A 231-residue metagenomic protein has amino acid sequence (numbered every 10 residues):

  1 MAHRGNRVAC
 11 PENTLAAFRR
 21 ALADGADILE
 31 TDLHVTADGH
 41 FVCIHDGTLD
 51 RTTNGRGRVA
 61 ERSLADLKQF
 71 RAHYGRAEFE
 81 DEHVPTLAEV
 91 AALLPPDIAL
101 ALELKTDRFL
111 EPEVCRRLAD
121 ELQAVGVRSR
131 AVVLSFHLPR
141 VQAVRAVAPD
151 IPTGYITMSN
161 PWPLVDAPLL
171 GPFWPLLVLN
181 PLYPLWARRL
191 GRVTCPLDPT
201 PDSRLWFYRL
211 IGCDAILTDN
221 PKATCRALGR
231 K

Functional and structural regions predicted by a protein language model:
M1-K231: Phosphate-group recognition and catalysis centered on beta-loop-alpha active-site segments
